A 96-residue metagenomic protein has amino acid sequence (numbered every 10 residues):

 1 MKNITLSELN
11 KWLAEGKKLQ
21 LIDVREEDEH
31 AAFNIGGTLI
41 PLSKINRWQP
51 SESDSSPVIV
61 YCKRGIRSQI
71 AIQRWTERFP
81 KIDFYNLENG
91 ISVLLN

Functional and structural regions predicted by a protein language model:
M1-Q20, V24-P57, I66-N96: Rhodanese-like catalytic fold shared by cysteine-dependent sulfurtransferases and DSP/PTP-type phosphatases
Y61-C62: Short, surface-exposed ligand- or partner-binding patches at beta-edge/loop junctions that are enriched in aromatics
